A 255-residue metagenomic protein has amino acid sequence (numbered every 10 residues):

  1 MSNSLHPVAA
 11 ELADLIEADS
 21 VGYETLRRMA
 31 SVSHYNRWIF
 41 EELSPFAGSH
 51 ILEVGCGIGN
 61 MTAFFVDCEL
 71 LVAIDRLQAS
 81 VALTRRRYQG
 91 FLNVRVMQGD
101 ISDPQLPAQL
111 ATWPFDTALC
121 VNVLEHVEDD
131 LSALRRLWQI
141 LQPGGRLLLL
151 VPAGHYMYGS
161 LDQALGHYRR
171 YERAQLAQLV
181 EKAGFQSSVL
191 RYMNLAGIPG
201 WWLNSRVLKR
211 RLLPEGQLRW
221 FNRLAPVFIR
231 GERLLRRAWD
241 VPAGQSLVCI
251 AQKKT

Functional and structural regions predicted by a protein language model:
M1-V121, L131-L134, V241-L247, K254: Conserved N-terminal segment of class I S-adenosyl-L-methionine
S4, A30, V96, G197-T255: A C-terminal cap/extension of S-adenosyl-L-methionine-dependent methyltransferases that defines the acceptor-substrate
R87-Y88, L179, A183: Alpha-helical interaction/dimerization surfaces of two-component signaling modules
V121-L124, L150: Residues lining the SAM
L131-R146: A short glycine-rich, Lys/Arg-flanked "PGG" loop and its adjoining helix->strand segment in the class I
L147-R169, R173-E181, L203: Short, glycine-/aromatic-enriched active-site segment of Class I SAM-dependent methyltransferases
F185-L195: Conserved S-adenosyl-L-methionine
